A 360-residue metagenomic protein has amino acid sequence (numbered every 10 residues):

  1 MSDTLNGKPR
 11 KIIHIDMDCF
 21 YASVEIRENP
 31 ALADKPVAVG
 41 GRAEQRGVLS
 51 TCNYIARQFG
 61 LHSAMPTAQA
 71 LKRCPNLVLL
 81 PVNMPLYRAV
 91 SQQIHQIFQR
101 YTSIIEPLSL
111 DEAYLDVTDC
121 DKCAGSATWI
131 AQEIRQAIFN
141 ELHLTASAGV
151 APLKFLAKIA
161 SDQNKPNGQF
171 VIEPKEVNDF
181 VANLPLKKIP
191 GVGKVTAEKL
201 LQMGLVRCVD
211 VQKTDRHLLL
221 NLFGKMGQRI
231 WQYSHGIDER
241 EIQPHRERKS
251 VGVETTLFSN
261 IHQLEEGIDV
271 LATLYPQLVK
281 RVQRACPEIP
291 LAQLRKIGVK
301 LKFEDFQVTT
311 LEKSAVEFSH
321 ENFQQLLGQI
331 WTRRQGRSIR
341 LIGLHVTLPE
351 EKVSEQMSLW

Functional and structural regions predicted by a protein language model:
M1-L222, Q228, V346, E350-K352 (+2 more regions): Gly/Gly-Pro- and Ser/Thr-rich, intrinsically disordered tail segments characteristic of DNA damage-repair and tolerance
L5, H14, L201-L341, P349-S354: DNA-contacting surface of Y-family translesion DNA polymerases
